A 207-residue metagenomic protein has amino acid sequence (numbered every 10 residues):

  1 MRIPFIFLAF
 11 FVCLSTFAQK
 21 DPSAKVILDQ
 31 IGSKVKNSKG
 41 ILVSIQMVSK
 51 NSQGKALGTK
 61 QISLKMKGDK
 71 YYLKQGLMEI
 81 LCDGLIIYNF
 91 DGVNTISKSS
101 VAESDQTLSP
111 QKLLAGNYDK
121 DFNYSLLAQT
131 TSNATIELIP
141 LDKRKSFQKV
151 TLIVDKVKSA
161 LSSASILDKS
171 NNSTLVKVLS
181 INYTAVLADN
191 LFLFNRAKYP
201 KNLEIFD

Functional and structural regions predicted by a protein language model:
M1-A24: Bacterial Sec-dependent N-terminal signal peptides
F5-F7, G32, Q53, I62 (+4 more regions): Residues embedded in well-ordered secondary-structure elements
Q19-Q30, K36-G40, S44-K50, K55-L57 (+2 more regions): Flexible, processing/modification-adjacent segments and terminal tails in exported/periplasmic/extracellular proteins
K34, I62-K65, E79-I80, Y124-Q129: Short, exposed beta-strand/loop patches in secreted or surface proteins that constitute
T59, G68, Q75, D119 (+2 more regions): Short beta-strand-initiation
Q61-L108, T174: An acidic-aromatic
F122, L127, T131-D207: Gly/Pro-enriched, hydrophobic low-complexity segments that function as extracytoplasmic propeptides/linkers
